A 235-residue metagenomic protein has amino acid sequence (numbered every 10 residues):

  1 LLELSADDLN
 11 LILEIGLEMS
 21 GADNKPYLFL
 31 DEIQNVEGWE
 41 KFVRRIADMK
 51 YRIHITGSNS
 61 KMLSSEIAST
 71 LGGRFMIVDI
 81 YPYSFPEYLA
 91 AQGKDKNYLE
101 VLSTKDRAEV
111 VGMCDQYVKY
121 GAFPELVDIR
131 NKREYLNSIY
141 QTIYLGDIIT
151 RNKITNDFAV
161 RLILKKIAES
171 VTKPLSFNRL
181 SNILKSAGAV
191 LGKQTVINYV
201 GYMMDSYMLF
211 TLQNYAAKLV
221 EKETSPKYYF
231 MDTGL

Functional and structural regions predicted by a protein language model:
L1-Y27: Short glycine-rich substrate-engagement loop in P-loop NTPases that contacts/grips substrate
L2-A6, I33-V43, S65-E66: Conserved ATPase-coupling elements of RecA-like P-loop NTPase cores
N10-L17, E32-N35, R45: Well-ordered mid-protein domain cores that form the structural environment of catalytic cofactors
G21-W39: Conserved P-loop NTPase "ATPase switch" module shared by AAA+ and STAND
F29, R52-S58, D79: Structural recognition of the conserved hydrophobic beta-strand(s) that form the central parallel beta-sheet of P-loop
E40-I55, K61, A68-S69: Conserved catalytic/switch belt of AAA+ P-loop NTPases
S60, E66-P174: Interdomain motor-coupling "hinge/lid" segment immediately C-terminal to the ATP-binding subdomain of NTP-driven enzymes
D128-L235: Accessory nucleic acid-recognition modules appended to NTPase machines
